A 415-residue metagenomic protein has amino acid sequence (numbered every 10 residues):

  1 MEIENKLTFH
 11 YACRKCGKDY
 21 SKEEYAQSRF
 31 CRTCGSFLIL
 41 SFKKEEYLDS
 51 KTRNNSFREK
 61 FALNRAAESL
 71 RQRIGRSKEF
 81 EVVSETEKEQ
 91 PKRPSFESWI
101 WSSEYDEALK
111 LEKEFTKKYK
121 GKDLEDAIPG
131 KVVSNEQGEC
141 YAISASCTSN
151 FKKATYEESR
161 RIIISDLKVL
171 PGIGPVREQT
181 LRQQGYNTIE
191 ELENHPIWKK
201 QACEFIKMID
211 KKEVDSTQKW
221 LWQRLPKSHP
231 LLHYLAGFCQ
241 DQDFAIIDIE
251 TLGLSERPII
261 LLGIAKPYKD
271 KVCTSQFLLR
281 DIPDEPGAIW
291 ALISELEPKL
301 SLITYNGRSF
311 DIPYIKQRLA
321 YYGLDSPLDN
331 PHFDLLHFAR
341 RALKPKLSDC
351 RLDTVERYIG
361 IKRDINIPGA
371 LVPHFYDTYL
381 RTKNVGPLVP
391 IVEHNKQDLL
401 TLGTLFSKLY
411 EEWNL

Functional and structural regions predicted by a protein language model:
L7-F9, Q27: Short metal-coordination and nucleic-acid-contact micro-motifs, chiefly zinc-binding Cys/His arrays
R14-K15, T33, T180: Short, cysteine/histidine-rich loop/knuckle motifs that typically chelate Zn2+
K22-E23, L40-S41: Short, non-ligating residues that shape and space the ligands of small metal-coordination modules and catalytic
A26-F37: Cysteine-rich micro-motifs
K51-V83, Q90-Q240: N-terminal accessory regions of nucleic-acid-interacting proteins
Q242-L252, N395: Two-metal-ion RNase H-like nuclease active-site motif
I264-K362: Conserved DEDDh/DEDDy metal-dependent 3′-5′ exonuclease domain
T354-L415: Acidic, Mg2+-coordinating catalytic module of metal-dependent nucleases/exonucleases that use a two-metal-ion mechanism
